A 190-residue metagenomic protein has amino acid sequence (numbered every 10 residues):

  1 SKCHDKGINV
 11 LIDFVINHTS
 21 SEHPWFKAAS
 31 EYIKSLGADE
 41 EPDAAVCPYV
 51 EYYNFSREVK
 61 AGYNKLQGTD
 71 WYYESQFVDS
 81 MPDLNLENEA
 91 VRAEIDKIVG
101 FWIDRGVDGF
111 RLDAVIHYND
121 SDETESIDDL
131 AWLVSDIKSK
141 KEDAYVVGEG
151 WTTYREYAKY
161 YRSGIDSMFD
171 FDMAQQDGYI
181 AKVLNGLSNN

Functional and structural regions predicted by a protein language model:
S1-D96, D104, R111, V115-S163 (+1 more regions): Acidic/aromatic-lined carbohydrate-recognition and catalytic surfaces of CAZymes acting on diverse glycans
K2, G7, V183-N190: Short, intrinsically disordered, charge-balanced linker/junction segments flanking boundaries in proteins
D172, Q176-S188: N-terminal intrinsically disordered, low-complexity leader regions that act as secretion/targeting or assembly/binding
